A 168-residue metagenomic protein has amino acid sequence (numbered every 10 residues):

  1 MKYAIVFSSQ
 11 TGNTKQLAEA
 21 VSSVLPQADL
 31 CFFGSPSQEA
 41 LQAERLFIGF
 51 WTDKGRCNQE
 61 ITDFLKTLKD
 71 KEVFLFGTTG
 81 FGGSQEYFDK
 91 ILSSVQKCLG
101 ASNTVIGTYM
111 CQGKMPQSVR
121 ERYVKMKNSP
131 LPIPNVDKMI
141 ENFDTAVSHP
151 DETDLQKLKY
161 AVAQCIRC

Functional and structural regions predicted by a protein language model:
M1-K2, T104: Secondary-structure boundary/capping motif
K2-V24: N-terminal beta1-alpha1 ligand-phosphate binding loop
V6, C31-F33, F76: The conserved SAM/SAH-binding core of class I Rossmann-like methyltransferase domains, concentrating on the hydrophobic
V24-D29, R45-I48, D53-C168: FMN-binding flavodoxin-like domain, especially the glycine-rich phosphate-binding loop
P26-E39: A short, well-structured beta->alpha microelement
L41-A43: Alpha-helix C-terminal capping/helix-to-coil transition sites in glycosyltransferase folds
